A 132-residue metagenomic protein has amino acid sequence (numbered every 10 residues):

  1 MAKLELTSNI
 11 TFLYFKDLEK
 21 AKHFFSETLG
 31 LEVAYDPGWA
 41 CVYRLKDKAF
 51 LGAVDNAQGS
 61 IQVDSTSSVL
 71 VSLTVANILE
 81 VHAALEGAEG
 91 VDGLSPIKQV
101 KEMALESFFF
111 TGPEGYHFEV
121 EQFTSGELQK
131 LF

Functional and structural regions predicted by a protein language model:
M1-K22, V69-V71, T124-F132: N-terminal beta-strand motif that seeds the catalytic metal site of vicinal oxygen chelate
M1-L4, E86-F132: Vicinal oxygen chelate
T7-K16, R44-L45, I61-G87, E106-T111 (+1 more regions): Vicinal oxygen chelate
F25: Terminal peptide-recognition signature
T28-L29, P113: Structural motif
G30-D36, D92-I97: Short secondary-structure junctions
E32-T66, H117-Q122: Conserved short beta-strand elements that form part of the metal-binding/catalytic scaffold of enzyme active sites
